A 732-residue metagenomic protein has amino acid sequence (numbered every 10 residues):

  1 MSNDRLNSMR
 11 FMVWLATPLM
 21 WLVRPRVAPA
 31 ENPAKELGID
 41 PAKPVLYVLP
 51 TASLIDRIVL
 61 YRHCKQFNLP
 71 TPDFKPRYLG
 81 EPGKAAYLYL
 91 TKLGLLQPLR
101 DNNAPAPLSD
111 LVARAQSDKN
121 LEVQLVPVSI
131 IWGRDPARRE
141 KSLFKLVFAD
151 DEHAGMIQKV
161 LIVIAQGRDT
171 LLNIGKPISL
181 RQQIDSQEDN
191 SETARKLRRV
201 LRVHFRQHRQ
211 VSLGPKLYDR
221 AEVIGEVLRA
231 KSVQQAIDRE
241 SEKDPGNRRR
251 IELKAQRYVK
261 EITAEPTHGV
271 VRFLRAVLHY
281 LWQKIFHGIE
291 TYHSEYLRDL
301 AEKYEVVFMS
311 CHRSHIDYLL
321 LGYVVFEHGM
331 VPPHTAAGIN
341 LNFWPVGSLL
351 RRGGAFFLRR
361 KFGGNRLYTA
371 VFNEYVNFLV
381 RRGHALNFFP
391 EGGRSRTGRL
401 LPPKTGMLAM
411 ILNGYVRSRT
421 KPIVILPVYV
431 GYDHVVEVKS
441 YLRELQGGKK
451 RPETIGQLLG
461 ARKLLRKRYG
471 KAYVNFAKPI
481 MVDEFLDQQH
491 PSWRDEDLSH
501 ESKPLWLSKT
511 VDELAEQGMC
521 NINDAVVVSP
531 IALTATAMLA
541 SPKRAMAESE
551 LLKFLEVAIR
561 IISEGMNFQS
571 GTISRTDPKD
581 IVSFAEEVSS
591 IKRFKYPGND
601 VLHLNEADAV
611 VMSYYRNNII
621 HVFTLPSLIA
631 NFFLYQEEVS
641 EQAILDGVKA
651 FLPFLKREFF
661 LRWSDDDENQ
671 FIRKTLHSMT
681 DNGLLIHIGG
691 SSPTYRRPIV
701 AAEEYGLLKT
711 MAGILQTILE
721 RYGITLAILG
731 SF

Functional and structural regions predicted by a protein language model:
M1-F732: Membrane-interfacial terminal anchoring regions of lipid-handling membrane enzymes
